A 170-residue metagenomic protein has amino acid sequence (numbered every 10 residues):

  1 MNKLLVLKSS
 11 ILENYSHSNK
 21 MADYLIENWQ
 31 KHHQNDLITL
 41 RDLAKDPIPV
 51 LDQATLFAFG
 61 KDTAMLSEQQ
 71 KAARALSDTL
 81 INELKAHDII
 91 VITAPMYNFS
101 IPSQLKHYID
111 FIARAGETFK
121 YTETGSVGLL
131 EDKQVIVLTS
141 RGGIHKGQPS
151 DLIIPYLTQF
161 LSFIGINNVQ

Functional and structural regions predicted by a protein language model:
M1-A94, F99-S103, H107-D110, R114: N-terminal beta1-alpha1-beta2 submodule of the flavodoxin-like/Rossmannoid cofactor-binding fold
K3, L37, K133-Q134, N167-N168: Residues at the starts of beta-strands that form the adenosine-phosphate
D23, G165, V169-Q170: C-terminal and late-domain segments of enzyme folds
I112-E117, F160: Gly/Ser/Thr-rich active-site loops/lids in small-molecule metabolic enzymes that frequently grip phosphoryl groups
A115, F119, N167-N168: Short, structured loop/turn "capping" segments at alpha-beta junctions
Y121-I166: Short, glycine-/small-residue-rich phosphate/pyrophosphate-handling segment
